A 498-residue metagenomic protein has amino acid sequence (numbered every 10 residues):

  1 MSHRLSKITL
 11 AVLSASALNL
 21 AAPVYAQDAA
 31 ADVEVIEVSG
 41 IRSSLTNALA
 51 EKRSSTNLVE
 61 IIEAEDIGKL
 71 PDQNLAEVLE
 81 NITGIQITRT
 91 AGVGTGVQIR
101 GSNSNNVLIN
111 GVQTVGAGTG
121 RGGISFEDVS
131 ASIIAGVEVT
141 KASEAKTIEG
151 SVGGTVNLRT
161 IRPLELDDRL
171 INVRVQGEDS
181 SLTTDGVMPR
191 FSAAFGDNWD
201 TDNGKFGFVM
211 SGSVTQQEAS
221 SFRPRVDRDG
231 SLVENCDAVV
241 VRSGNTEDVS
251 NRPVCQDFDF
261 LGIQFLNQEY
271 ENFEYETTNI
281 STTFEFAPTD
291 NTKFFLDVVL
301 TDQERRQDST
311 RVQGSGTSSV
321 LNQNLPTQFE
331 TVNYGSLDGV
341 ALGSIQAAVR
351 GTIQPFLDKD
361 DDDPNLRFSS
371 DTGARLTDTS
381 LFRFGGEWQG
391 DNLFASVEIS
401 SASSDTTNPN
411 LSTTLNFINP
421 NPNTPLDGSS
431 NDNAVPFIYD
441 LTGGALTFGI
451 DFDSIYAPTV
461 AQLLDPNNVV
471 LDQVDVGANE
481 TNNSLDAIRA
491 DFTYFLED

Functional and structural regions predicted by a protein language model:
D28-A30, P163-R169, D200-F206, D290-N291 (+3 more regions): Short loop/turn motifs that connect adjacent beta-strands in outer-membrane beta-barrel proteins
E37-G68, V112-A117: N-terminal periplasmic "start-of-domain" segments of outer-membrane beta-barrel proteins
I67, L79, G136-E138, V156: Non-catalytic regulatory/gating segments with a bias toward low-complexity or hydrophobic composition
L75-V78, T95-Q98, S125-E127, S151-V175: N-terminal periplasmic accessory domains that precede and gate Gram-negative outer-membrane beta-barrel machines
A76-T114, K141: Extracytoplasmic beta-strand/coil segments of soluble accessory domains associated with Gram-negative outer-membrane
V112-K141: Short acidic/polar hinge/loop motifs at secondary-structure boundaries that mediate gating or recognition
I148, G154, T160, Q176-E178 (+5 more regions): Outer-membrane beta-barrel transmembrane strands
T184-A348, R375-G385, D391: Transmembrane beta-barrel wall of Gram-negative outer-membrane proteins
